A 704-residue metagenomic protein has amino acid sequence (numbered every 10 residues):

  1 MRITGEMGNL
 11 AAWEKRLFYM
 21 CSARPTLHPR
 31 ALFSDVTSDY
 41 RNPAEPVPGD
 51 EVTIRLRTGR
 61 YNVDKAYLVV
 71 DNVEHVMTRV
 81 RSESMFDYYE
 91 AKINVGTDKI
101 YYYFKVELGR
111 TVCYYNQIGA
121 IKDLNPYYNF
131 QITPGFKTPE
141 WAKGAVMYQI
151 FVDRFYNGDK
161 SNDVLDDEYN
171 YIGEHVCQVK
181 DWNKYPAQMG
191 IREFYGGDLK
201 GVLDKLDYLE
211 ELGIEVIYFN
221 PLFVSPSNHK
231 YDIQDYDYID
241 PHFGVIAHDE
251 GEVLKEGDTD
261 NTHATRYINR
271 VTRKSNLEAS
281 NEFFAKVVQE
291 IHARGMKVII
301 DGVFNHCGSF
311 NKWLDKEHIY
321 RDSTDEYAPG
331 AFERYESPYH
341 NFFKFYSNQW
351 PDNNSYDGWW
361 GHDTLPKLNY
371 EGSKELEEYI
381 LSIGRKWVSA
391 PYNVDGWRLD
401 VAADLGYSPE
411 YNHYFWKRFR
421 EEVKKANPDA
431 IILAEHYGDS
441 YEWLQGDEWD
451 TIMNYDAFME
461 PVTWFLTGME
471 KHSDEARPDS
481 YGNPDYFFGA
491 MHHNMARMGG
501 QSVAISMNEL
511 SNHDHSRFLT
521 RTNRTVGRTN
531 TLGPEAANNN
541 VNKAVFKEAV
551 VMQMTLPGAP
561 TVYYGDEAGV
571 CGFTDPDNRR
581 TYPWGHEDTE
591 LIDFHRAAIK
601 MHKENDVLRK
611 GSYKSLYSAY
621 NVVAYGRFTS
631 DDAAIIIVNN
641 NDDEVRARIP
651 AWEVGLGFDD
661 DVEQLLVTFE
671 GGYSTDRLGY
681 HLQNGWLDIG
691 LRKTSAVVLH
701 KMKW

Functional and structural regions predicted by a protein language model:
M1-F151, N157, L165, K200-E215 (+3 more regions): Carbohydrate-interacting/catalytic domains
L56, I150, L209, F219 (+9 more regions): Conserved, mostly hydrophobic/aromatic
E140-A142, F310-L314, G384-R385, P391 (+6 more regions): Conserved alpha/beta catalytic core and glycan-binding cleft of carbohydrate-active enzymes
G144-A145, L212-I217, H292-I299, N393-W397 (+3 more regions): Loop/turn elements at helix/coil->beta-strand transitions in domains of secreted/extracellular proteins
V152-E215, P221-P391, F419, K425 (+2 more regions): Substrate-binding/active-site clefts of carbohydrate-active enzymes
F223, F304-G308, A403-L405, G438 (+1 more regions): Active-site-proximal loop/turn and secondary-structure-junction residues that shape catalytic pockets, frequently
D232-D240, I268, D363, T529-G533 (+1 more regions): Short glycine/proline- and charge-enriched loop/turn segments that cap or connect secondary-structure elements
P366-K374, V401-R420: Active-site cleft segment of glycoside hydrolase catalytic domains centered on the general acid/base Glu
